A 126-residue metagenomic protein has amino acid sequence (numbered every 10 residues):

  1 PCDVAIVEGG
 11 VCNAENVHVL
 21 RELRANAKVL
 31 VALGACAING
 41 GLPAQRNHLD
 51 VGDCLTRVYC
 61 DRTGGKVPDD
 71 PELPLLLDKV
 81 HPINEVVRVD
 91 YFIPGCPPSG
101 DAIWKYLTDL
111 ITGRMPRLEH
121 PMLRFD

Functional and structural regions predicted by a protein language model:
P1-D126: Iron-sulfur-associated redox domains of electron-transfer enzymes in respiratory and anaerobic energy metabolism
